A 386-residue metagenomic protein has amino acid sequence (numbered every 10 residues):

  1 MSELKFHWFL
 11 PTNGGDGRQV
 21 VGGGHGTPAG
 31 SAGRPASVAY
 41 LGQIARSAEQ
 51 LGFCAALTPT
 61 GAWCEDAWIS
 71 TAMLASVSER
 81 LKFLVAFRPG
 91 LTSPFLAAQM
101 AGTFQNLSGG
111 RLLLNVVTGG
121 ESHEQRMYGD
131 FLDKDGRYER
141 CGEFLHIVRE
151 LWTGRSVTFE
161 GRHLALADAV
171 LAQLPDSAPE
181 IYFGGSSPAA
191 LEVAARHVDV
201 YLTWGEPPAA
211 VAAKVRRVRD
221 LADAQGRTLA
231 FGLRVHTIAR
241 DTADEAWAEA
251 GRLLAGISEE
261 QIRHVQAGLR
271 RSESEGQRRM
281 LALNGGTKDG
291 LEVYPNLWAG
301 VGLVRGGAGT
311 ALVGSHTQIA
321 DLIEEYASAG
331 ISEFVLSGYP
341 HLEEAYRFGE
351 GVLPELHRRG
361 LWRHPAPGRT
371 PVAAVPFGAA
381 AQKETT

Functional and structural regions predicted by a protein language model:
M1-R80, L174-P179, F377: N-terminal beta1-alpha1-beta2 module of alpha/beta enzyme domains
S2-G17, A32, Y128, K134-P175 (+2 more regions): An alpha-helical appendage that flanks or caps ligand/catalytic pockets
L4-L10, A55-T58, K82-F87, L112-V116 (+4 more regions): Hydrophobic faces of well-ordered beta-strands that scaffold small-molecule active sites in alpha/beta enzyme cores
S31-A48, A97, F183-V193, V313-Y326: Short, acidic/polar
R46-Q50, A72-E79, A101, Q105-L112 (+3 more regions): Acidic (Asp/Glu)-rich catalytic clusters
A48, G52, L74, F104 (+8 more regions): Conserved, mostly hydrophobic/aromatic
A56-A67, G90-F95, P207-A213, A239 (+2 more regions): Acidic-and-aromatic substrate-binding clefts and catalytic sites of carbohydrate-active enzymes
G90-N106: Glycine-rich anion/phosphate-binding loops
